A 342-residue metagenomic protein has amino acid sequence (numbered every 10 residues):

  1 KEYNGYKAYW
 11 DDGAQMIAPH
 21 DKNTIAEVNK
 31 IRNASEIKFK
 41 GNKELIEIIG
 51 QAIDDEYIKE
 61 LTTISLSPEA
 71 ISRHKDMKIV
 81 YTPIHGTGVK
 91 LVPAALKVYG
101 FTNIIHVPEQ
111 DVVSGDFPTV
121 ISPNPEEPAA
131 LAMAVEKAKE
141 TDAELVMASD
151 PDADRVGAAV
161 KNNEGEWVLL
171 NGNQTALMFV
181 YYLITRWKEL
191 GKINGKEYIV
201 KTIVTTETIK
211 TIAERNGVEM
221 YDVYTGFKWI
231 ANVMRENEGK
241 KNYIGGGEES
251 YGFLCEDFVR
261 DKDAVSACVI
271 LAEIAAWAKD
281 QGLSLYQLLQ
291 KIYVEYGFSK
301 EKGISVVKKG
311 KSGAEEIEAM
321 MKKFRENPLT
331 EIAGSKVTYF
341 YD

Functional and structural regions predicted by a protein language model:
K1, I79, P83-A95, P151 (+2 more regions): Conserved phosphate/anionic-ligand binding catalytic regions in large, soluble enzymes, centered on
K1-R32, P123-A148, A153, L177-L183 (+3 more regions): Phosphate/diphosphate-binding loops
E2-Y9, E36-I37, K90-A95, D116-V120 (+6 more regions): Short acidic, glycine/serine/threonine-rich loops at helix termini
N4-A132, A138: Gly/Ser/Thr-enriched, mixed-charge loops and adjacent short helices that form phosphate/oxyanion-binding elements
I17-D21, T102, H106, E166-I184 (+1 more regions): Gly/Ser/Thr-rich active-site loops/lids in small-molecule metabolic enzymes that frequently grip phosphoryl groups
P83-V89, A153-R155, T205-E207, K311: Gly/Ser/Thr-rich loops at beta-strand to alpha-helix junctions that form or flank small-molecule/cofactor-binding
K139, A143-L145, E166-V168, R186-W187 (+1 more regions): Phosphate-binding and adjacent anionic-ligand microenvironments
